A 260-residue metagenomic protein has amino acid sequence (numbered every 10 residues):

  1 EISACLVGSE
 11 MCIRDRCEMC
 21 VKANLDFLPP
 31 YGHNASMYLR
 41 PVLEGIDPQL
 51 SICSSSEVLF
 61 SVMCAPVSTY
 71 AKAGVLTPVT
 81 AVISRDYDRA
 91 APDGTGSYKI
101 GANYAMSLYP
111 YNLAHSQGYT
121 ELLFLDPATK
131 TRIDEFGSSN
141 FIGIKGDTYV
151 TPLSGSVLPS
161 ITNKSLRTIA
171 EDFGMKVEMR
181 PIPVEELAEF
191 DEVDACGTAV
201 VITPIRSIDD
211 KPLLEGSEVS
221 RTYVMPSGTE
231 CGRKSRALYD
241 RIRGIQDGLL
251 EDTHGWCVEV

Functional and structural regions predicted by a protein language model:
E1-G8, C12-I13: Single conserved hydrophobic/aromatic residue that forms the stacking wall/gate of nucleotide- or nucleobase-binding
S3, P29-Y31, I133, M179: Short, surface-exposed helix-loop/turn micro-motifs enriched in polar/charged residues
S9, D15-M19, V42-G45, Q49-V260: Helix-start/capping segments and mature chain N-termini
R14, M19-L28: Noncatalytic, basic helical substrate-engagement surface that gates or grips nucleic-acid strands
V21, P29-E44: Extended, Lys/Arg-enriched charged tracts that mediate electrostatic binding to polyanionic substrates
